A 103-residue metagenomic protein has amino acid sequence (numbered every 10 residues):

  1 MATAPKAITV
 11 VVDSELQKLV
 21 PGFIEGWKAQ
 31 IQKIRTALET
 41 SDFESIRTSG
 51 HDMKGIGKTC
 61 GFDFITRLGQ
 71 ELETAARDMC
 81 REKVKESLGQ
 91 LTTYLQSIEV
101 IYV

Functional and structural regions predicted by a protein language model:
M1-T48, D52-V103: Two-component system phosphorelay core
